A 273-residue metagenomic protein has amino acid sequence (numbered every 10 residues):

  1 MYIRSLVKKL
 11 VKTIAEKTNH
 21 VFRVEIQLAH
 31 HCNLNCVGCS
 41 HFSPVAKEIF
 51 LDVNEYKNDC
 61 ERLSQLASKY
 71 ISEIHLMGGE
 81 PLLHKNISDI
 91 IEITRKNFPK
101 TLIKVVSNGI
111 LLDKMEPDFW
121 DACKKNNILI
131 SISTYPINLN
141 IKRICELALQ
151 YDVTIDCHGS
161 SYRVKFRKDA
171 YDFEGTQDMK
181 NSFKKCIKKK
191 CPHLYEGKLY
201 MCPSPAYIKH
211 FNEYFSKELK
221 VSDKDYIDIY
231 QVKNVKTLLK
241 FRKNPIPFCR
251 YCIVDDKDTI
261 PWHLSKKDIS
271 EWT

Functional and structural regions predicted by a protein language model:
Y2, E55, D118, R143 (+2 more regions): Exposed alpha-helical structural elements
Y2-V105, L112-K114: Conserved alpha-helical substructure of the radical SAM core
S5-K12, D152-R163, F248-D256: Amphipathic, soluble alpha/beta structural segments
V53, H84, N138, R242-I246: Generic detection of long, well-ordered alpha-helical segments
A67-S68, C123-K124, K243: Flexible, charged surface loops at secondary-structure boundaries
H84-P205, H210-F211: Conserved AdoMet/S-adenosylmethionine-binding subsite of the radical SAM
A170-T273: Accessory C-terminal segments flanking Radical SAM cores
